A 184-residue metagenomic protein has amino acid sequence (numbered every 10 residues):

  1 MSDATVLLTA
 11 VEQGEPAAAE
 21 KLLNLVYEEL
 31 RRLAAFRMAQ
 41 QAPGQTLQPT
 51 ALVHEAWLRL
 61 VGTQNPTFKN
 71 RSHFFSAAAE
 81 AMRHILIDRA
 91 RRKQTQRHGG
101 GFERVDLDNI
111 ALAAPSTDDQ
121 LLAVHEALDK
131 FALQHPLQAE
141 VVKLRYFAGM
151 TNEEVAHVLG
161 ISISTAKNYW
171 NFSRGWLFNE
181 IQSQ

Functional and structural regions predicted by a protein language model:
E12-Q13, F36-Q41, E55-H73: Sigma70-family region 2
Q13-K21, A34-V53: Short, charged helix-capping/linker segments at alpha-helix termini
Y27, T50-L58, R71-R91: Σ70-family region 2.3-2.4 aromatic/basic alpha-helix that recognizes the −10 promoter and nucleates DNA melting
L30, L112-E140: Amphipathic alpha-helical segment used for protein-protein interaction
F36-A39, R83-G100: Arg/Lys-rich amphipathic alpha helix in sigma70-family domain 2
A42-T50, T63-E80, H98: Short, aromatic/basic-enriched loop-to-helix "N-cap" motif that marks the start of an alpha-helix at regulatory
A148-T165: Helix-turn-helix DNA-binding module
R174-Q184: Short, Lys/Arg-enriched C-terminal cap helix and immediately downstream tail that follows
